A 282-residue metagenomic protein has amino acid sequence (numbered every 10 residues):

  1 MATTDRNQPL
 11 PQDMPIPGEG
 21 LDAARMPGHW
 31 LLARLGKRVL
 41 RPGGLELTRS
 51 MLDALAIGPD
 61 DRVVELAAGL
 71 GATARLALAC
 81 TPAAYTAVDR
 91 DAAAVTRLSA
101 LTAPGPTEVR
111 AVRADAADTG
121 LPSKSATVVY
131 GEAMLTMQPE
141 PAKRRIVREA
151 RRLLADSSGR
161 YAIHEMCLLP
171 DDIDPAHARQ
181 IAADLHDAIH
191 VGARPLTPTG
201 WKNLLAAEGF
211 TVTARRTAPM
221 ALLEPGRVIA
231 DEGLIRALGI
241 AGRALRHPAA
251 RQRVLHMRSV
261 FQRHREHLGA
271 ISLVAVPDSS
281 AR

Functional and structural regions predicted by a protein language model:
G28-L45: Class I SAM-dependent methyltransferase Rossmann-like catalytic core, especially the SAM/SAH-binding loop
R41-P59: Conserved alpha-helix/loop element of class I SAM-dependent methyltransferases that forms part of the SAM/SAH-binding
V64, L70-D118: Class I SAM-dependent methyltransferase SAM/SAH-binding core
A117-V129: A short acidic, Gly/Pro-enriched loop at the edge of an enzyme's catalytic core that lines a small-molecule cofactor
T127-A142: A short SAM/SAH-binding and catalytic strip from SAM-dependent methyltransferases
R144-R160: A short glycine-rich, Lys/Arg-flanked "PGG" loop and its adjoining helix->strand segment in the class I
G159-M220: Conserved catalytic/acceptor-binding region of the Class I
A214-R282: Conserved Class I S-adenosyl-L-methionine
